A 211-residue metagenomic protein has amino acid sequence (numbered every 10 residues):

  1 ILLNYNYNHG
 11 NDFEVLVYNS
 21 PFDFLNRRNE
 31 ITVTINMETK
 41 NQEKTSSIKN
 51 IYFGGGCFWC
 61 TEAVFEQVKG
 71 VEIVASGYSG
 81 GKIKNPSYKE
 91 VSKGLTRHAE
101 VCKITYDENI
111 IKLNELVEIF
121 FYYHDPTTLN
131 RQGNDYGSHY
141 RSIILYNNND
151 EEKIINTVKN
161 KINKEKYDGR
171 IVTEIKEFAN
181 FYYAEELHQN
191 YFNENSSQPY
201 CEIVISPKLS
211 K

Functional and structural regions predicted by a protein language model:
I1-T39: A solvent-exposed interaction/effector surface
M37-K211: Flexible coil/turn and secondary-structure edge motifs
